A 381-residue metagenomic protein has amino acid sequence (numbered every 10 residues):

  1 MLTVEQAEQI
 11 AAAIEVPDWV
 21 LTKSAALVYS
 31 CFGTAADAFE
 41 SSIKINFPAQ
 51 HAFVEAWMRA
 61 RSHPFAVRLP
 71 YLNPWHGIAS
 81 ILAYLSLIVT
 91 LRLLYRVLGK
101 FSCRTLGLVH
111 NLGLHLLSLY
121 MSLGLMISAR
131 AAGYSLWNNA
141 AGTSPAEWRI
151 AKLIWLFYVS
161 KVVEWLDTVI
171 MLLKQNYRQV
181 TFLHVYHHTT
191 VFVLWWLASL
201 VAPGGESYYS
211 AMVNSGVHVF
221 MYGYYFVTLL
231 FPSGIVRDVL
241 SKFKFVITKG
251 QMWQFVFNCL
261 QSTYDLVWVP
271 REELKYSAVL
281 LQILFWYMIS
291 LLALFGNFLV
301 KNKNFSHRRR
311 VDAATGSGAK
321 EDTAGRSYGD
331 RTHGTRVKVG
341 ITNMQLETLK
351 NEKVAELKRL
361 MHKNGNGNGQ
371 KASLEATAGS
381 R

Functional and structural regions predicted by a protein language model:
L2-Y208, V213, T228, P232 (+2 more regions): Membrane-helix and juxtamembrane interface regions of eukaryotic multi-pass membrane proteins
G216-Y222: Acidic, glycine-rich loop-and-strand cores that form catalytic or ligand-binding grooves in diverse globular domains
